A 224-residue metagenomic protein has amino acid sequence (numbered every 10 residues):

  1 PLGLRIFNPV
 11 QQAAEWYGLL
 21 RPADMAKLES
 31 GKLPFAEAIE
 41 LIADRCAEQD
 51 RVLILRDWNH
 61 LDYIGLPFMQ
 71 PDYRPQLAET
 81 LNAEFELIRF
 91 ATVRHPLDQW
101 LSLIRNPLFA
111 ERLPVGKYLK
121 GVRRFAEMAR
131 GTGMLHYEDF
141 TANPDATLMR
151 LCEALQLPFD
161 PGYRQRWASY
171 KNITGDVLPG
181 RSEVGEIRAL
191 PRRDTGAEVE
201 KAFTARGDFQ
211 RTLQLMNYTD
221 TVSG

Functional and structural regions predicted by a protein language model:
P1-E48, R56-W58, Y170, T174: PAPS-dependent sulfotransferase catalytic core
S30, D139, E200-T204: A general boundary/transition motif marking the beginning of the first structured unit of a protein
A38-I42, G121-F125, T147, D208 (+1 more regions): Alpha-helical packing segments of well-folded alpha/beta enzyme cores
I39-A47, A129-G131, F203, T212: Generic hydrophobic, helix-prone segments enriched in Leu/Val/Ile
Q49-G162: PAPS-dependent sulfotransferase catalytic domain
R164-D220: PAPS-dependent sulfotransferase catalytic core
V222-G224: C-terminal non-catalytic accessory extensions
